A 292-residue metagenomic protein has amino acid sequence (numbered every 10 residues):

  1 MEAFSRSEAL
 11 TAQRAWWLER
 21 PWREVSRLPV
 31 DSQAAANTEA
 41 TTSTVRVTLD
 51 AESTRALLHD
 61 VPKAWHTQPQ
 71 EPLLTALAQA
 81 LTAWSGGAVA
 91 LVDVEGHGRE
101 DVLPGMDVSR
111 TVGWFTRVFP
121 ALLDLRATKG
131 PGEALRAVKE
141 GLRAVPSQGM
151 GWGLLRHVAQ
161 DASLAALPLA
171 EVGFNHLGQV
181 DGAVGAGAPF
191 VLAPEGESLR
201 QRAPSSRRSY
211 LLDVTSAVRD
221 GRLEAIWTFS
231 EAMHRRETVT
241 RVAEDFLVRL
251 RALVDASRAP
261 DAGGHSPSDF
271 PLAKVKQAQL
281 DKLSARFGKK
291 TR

Functional and structural regions predicted by a protein language model:
M1-S43, A273-R292: Short amphipathic alpha-helices and their capping loops
E2-R14, D60-L74, A78, W84-R200 (+3 more regions): His-Asp-centered acyl/peptidyl-transfer active-site segments
Q33-A34, P104-T111, L211-A217: Short beta-strand/turn micro-motifs at beta-sheet edges
A36-A40, T111-T116, V218-G221: Short, flexible turn/loop "capping" segments at secondary-structure junctions
T42-R55: DNA breakage-rejoining catalytic core of tyrosine-based enzymes
S43-V45, R117, A170-V172, L212 (+1 more regions): Change "...and in nucleic-acid phosphodiester-cleaving endonucleases..." to "...and in nucleic-acid processing enzymes
A88-E95, R126-A134, W152-G153, A203-F270: Extended, hydrophobic beta-loop-alpha segments that form or line the acyl/peptidyl-thioester binding and transfer paths
